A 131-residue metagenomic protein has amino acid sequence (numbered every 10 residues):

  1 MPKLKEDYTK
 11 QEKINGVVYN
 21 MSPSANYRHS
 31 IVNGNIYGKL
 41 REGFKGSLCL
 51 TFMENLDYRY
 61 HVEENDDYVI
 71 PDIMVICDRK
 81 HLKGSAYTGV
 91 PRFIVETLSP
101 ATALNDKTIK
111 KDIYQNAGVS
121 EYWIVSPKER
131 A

Functional and structural regions predicted by a protein language model:
M1-A131: Gly/Pro/Ser/Thr-rich low-complexity, intrinsically disordered segments predominantly at protein N-termini
